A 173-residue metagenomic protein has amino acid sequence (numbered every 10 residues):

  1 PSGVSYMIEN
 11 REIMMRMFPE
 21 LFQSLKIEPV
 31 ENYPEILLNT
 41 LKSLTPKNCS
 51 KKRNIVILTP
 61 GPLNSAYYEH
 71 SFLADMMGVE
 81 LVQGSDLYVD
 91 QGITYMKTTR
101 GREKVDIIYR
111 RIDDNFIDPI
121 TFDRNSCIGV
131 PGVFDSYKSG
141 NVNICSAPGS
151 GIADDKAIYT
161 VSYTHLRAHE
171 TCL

Functional and structural regions predicted by a protein language model:
P1-G129, D135-K138, N143: ATP-dependent carboxylate activation and anion-phosphoryl transfer catalytic cores that bind Mg-ATP to form
E9, S162-Y163: Short, charged/polar low-complexity linear motifs in solvent-exposed/disordered segments
E69, D154, I158: Catalytic-loop motifs flanking and including active-site residues across diverse enzymes
G132-D154, S162: Ser/Thr/Gly-rich flexible loops in soluble cytosolic domains mediating phosphotransfer, phosphorylation
I158-Y159, L166: Short, intrinsically disordered, charge-balanced linker/junction segments flanking boundaries in proteins
H165-L173: Single conserved hydrophobic/aromatic residue that forms the stacking wall/gate of nucleotide- or nucleobase-binding
